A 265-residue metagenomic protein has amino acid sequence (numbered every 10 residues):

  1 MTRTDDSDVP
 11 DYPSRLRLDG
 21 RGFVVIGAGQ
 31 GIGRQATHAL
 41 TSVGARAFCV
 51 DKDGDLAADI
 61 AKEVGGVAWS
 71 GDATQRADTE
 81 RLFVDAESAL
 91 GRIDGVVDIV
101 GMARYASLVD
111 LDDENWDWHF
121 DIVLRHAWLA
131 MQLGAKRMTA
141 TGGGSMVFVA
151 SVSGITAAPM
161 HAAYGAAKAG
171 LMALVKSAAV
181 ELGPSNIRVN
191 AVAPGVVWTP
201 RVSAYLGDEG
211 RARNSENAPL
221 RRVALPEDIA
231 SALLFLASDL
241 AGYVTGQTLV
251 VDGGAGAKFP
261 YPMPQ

Functional and structural regions predicted by a protein language model:
R3-R15, L234, T245-Q265: Short C-terminal tail/terminal secondary-structure segment of NAD(P)H-dependent dehydrogenase/reductase domains
A45-D59: Conserved glycine-rich Rossmann-like NAD(P)H-binding loop of the short-chain dehydrogenase/reductase
S107-L108, D112-F120, N214: Substrate-binding pocket helix/loop in short-chain dehydrogenase/reductase
M131, A167, V175: Active-site helix of classical SDR
K136, V180-P184, G242: Alpha-helical segment proximal to the catalytic Tyr-Lys
S151: Residue(s) in the substrate-gating loop at a strand-loop-helix junction that position the organic substrate next
I187, V223-V251, G256: C-terminal substrate-recognition "lid" of short-chain dehydrogenase/reductases
